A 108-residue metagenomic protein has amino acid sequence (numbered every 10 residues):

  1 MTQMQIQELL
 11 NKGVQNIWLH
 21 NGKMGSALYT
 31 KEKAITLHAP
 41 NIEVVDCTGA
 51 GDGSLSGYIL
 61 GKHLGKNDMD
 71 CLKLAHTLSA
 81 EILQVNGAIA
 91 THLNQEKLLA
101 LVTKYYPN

Functional and structural regions predicted by a protein language model:
T2-N108: Conserved phosphate-binding/catalytic region of the ribokinase-like
